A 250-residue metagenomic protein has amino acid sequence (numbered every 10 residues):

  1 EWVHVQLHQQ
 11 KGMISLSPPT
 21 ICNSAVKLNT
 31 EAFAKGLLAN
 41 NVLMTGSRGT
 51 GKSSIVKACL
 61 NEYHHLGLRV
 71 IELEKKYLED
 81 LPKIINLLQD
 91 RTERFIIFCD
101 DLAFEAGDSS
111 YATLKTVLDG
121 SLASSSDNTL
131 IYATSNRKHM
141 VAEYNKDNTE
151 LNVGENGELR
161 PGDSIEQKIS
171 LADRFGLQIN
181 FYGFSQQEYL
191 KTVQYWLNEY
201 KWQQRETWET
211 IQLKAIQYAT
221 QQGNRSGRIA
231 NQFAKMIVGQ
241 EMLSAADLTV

Functional and structural regions predicted by a protein language model:
E1-Q10, L38, K57, E143 (+2 more regions): Non-catalytic accessory segments flanking P-loop/AAA+ NTPase cores
W2-S24: Dynamic helix-loop-helix/coil hinge segments at AAA+ ATPase domain boundaries and subdomain interfaces
S24-K35: Pre-Walker A adenine-sensing motif
L37-V56: Walker A/P-loop nucleotide-binding motif
E62-F95, D101-G107: AAA+/P-loop NTPase substrate/partner-engagement loops
A106-G157: Conserved catalytic/switch belt of AAA+ P-loop NTPases
S135, N145, N152-I169, G176-L190: Conserved AAA+ ATPase "SRH/arginine-finger" region at the nucleotide-binding site
Y182-V250: C-terminal alpha-helical "lid" subdomain
